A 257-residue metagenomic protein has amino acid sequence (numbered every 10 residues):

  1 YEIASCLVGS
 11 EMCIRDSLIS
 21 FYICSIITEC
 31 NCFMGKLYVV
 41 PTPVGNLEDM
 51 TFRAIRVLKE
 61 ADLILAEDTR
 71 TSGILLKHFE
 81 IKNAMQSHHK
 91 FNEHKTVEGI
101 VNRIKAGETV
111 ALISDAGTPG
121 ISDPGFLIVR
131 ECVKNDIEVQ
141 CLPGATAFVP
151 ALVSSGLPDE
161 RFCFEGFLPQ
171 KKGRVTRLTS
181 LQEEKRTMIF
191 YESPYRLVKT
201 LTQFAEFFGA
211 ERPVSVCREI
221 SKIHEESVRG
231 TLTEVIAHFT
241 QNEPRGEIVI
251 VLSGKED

Functional and structural regions predicted by a protein language model:
Y1-D16: Single conserved hydrophobic/aromatic residue that forms the stacking wall/gate of nucleotide- or nucleobase-binding
C6, C24, C30-C32: Cysteine-centered motifs
F33-K90: Glycine-rich, flexible N-terminal cofactor/catalytic loop recognition
H88-N92, L168-P169: Conserved helicase motor
I100-V139, P143-T146: Glycine/small-residue-rich loop that forms an oxyanion/phosphate-binding "nest" at active or ligand-binding sites
L127-E184: Class I SAM-dependent methyltransferase SAM-binding "motif I" and its flanking Rossmann-like core
T187, Y191-D257: A contiguous loop/helix-start segment that scaffolds small-molecule binding in enzyme catalytic cores
